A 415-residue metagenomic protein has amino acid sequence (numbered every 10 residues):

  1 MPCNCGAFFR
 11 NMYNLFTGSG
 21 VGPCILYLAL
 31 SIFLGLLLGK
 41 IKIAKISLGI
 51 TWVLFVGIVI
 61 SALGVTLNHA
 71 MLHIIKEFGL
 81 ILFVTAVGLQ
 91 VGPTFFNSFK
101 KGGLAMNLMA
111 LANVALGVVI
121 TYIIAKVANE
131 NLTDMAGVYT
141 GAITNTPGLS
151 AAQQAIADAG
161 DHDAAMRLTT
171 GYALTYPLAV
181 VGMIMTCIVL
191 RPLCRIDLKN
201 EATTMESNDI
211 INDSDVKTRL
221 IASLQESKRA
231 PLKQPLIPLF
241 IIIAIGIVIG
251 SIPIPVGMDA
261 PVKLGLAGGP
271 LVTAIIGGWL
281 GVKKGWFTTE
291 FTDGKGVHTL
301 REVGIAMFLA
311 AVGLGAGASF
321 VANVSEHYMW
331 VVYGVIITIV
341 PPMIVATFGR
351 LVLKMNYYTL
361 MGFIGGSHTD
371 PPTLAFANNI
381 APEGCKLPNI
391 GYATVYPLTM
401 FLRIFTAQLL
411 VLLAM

Functional and structural regions predicted by a protein language model:
P2-S19, L28, R191-I237, G285-F287: Intrinsically disordered, low-complexity non-transmembrane regions of multi-pass membrane transporters
C5-I74, L82, L224, L236-G296 (+1 more regions): Structural signature of multi-pass alpha-helical membrane transport proteins
I25-L30, T51, F55, G79 (+9 more regions): Hydrophobic alpha-helical transmembrane segments
L34-L38, K42, V56, I60 (+17 more regions): Alpha-helical membrane-inserting segments
A44-L48, M71-L72, S98-A112, M135-G141 (+5 more regions): Membrane-interface segments at loop-to-transmembrane junctions
T66-A70, T94-S98, V127-N129, P147-T170 (+4 more regions): Transmembrane helix-loop junctions at the membrane interface of multipass transporters and ion channels
F95-T121, Y176, A318-A346, V395-P397: Entry/N-cap segments of selected transmembrane alpha helices and their immediately preceding amphipathic helices
I124, A128-P177, L353-L398: Alpha-helical membrane segments and immediately flanking helix-loop junctions that form or couple to the substrate/ion
